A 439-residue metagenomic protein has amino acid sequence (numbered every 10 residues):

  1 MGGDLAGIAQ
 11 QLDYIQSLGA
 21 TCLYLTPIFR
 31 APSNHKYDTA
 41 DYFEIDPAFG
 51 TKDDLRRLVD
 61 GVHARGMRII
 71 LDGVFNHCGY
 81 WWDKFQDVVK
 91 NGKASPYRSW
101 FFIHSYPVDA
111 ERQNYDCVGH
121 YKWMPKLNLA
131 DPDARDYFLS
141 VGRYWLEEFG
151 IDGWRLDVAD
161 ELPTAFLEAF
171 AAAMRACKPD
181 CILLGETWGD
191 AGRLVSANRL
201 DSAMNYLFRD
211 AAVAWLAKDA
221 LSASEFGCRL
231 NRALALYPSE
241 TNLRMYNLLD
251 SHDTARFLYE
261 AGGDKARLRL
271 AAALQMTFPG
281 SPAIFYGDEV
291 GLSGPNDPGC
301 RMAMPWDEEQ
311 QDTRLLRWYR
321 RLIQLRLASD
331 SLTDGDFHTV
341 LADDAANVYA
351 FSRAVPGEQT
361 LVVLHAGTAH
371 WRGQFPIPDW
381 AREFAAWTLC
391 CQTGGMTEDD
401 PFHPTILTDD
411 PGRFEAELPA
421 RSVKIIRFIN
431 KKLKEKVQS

Functional and structural regions predicted by a protein language model:
M1-L5, D38-T51, Y121-R135, D152-E161 (+3 more regions): The substrate-binding groove and active-site-proximal loops of carbohydrate-active enzymes, especially glycoside
M1-R68, N76-C78, D83-Q86, A420-V423 (+1 more regions): N-terminal structural segment of carbohydrate-active enzymes
I15, L25, Y42, V62 (+8 more regions): Conserved, mostly hydrophobic/aromatic
N34-D46, F75-R112, A197-L207, G299 (+1 more regions): Aromatic- and acidic-residue-enriched segments that line the glycan-binding/catalytic groove of carbohydrate-active
V59, H63-R65, W82-V89, E147 (+8 more regions): Active-site-proximal helices and loops of the catalytic beta/alpha 8
T241-A261: Active-site clefts of carbohydrate-active enzymes
Q359-A366: Short, well-ordered beta-strand segments enriched in hydrophobic/aromatic residues
I406-S439: C-terminal beta-strand-rich structural cap/linker in extracellular carbohydrate-active enzymes
